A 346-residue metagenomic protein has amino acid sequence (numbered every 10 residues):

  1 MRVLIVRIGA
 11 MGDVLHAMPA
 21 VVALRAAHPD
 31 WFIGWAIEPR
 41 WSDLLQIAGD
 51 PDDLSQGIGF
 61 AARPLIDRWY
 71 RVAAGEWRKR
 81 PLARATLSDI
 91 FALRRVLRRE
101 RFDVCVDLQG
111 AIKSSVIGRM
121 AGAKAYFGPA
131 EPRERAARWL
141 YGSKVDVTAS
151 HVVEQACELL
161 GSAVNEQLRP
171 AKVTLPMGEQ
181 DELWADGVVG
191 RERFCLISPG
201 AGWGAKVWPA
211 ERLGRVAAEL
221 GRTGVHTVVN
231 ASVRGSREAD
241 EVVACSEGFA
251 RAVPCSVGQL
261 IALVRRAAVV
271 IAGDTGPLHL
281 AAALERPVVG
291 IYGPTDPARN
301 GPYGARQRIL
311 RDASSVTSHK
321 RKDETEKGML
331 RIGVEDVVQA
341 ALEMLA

Functional and structural regions predicted by a protein language model:
M1-A346: Catalytic machinery of carbohydrate-active enzymes, primarily nucleotide-sugar-dependent glycosyltransferases
